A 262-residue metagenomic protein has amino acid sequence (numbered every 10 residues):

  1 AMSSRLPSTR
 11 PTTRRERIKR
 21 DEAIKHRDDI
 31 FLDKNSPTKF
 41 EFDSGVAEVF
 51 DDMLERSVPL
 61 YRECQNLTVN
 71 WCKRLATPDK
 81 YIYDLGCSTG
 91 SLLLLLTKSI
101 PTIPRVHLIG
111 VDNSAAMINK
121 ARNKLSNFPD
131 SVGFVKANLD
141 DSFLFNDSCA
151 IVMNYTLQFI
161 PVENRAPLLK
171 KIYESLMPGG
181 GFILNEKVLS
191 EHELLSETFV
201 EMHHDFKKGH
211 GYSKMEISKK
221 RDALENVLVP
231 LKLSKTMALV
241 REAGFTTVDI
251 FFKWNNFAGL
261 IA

Functional and structural regions predicted by a protein language model:
R14-T38: N-terminal auxiliary segments of SAM/dcSAM-dependent transferases
S36-K39, S44-C64: Class I SAM-dependent methyltransferase Rossmann-like catalytic core, especially the SAM/SAH-binding loop
L60-D79: Conserved alpha-helix/loop element of class I SAM-dependent methyltransferases that forms part of the SAM/SAH-binding
Y81-Y83, G90-D141: Class I SAM-dependent methyltransferase SAM/SAH-binding core
V152: A conserved beta-strand element that flanks and buttresses the S-adenosyl-L-methionine
A166-P178: A short glycine-rich, Lys/Arg-flanked "PGG" loop and its adjoining helix->strand segment in the class I
G179-K187: Conserved beta-strand signature within the Rossmann-like core of class I S-adenosyl-L-methionine
V188-R241: C-terminal alpha-helical "lid/dimerization" subdomain adjacent to the S-adenosyl-L-methionine
